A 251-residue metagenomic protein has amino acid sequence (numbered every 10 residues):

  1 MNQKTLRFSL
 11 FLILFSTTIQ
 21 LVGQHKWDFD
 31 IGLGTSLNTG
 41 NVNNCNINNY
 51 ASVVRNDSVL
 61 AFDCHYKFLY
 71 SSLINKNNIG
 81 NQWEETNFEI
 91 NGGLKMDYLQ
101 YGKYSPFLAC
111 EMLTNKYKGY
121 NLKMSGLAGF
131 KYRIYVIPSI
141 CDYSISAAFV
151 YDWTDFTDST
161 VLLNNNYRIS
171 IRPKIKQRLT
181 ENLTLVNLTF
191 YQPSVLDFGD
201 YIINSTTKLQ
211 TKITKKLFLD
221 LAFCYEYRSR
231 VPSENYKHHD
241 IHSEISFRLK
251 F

Functional and structural regions predicted by a protein language model:
Q24-D63: Short glycine/proline- and aromatic-enriched beta-strand/turn motifs that initiate or cap beta-hairpins
H25-W27, N43-I47, T86-I90, Y120-G126 (+4 more regions): Residues that define the transmembrane beta-barrel architecture of outer-membrane proteins
W27, S58-C64, K103-P106, I137-C141 (+2 more regions): Repeated loop/turn-to-beta-strand initiation elements of outer-membrane beta-barrel proteins
I31-L37, C64-Y70, L94, L108-M112 (+5 more regions): Transmembrane beta-barrel strands of outer-membrane/channel proteins
T35-T39, D57, F68-I74, M112-K116 (+5 more regions): Transmembrane beta-strands of outer-membrane beta-barrel pores
A51-V59, K95-G102, K131-V136, P173-E181 (+2 more regions): Outer-membrane beta-barrel proteins
L127, K212, A222, H239-F251: Outer-membrane beta-barrel "beta-signal"
I140-K216, C224: Outer-membrane beta-barrel transmembrane domain signature
